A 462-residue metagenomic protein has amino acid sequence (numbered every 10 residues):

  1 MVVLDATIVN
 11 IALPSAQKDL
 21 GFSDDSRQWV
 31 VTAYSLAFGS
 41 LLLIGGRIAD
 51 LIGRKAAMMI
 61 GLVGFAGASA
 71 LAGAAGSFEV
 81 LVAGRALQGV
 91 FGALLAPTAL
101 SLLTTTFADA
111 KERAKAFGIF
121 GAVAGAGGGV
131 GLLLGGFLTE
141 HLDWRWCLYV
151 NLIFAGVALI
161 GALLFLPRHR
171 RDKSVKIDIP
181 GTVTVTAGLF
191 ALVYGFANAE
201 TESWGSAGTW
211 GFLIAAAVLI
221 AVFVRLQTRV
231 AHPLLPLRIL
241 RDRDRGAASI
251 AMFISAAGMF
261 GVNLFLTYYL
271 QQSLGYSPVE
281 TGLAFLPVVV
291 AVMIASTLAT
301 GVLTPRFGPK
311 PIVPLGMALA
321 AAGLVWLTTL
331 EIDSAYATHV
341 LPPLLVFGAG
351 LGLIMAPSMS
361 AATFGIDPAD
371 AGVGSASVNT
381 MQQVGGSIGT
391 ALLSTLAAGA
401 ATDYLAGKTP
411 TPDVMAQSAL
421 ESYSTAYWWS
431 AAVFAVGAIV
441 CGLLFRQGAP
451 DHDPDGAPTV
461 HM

Functional and structural regions predicted by a protein language model:
M1-A37, D143, P180, G205-F212 (+4 more regions): Transmembrane core module of solute transporters
M1-L164, L298-T300, R306-F307, V313 (+2 more regions): Transmembrane-helix bundle of Major Facilitator Superfamily
L41, I48, I52-L62, G67 (+6 more regions): C-terminal module of multi-pass small-molecule transporters
A72, A162, L192-V193, A197 (+9 more regions): Structural signal for membrane-spanning alpha-helices in multi-pass inner-membrane proteins, emphasizing helix cores
L100, L152-R171, T186-N198, A215-V230 (+1 more regions): C-terminal membrane-cytosol helix-exit motif in multi-pass small-molecule transporters
A122, A126-L142, F190, Y194 (+2 more regions): A gly/Pro-rich, aromatic-decorated transmembrane alpha-helix motif that marks the paired, flexible gating helices
R171-K176, H232-R238, F364, G407 (+1 more regions): Short, Lys/Arg-enriched, Gly/Pro-containing loop segments at transmembrane-helix junctions of multi-pass membrane
